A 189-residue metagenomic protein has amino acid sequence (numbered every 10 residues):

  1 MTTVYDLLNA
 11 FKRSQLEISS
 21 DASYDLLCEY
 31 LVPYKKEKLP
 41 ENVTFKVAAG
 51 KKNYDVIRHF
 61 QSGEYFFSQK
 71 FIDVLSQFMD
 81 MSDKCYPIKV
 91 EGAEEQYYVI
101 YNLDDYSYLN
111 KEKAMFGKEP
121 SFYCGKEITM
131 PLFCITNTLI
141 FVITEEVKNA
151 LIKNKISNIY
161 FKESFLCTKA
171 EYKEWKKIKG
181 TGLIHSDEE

Functional and structural regions predicted by a protein language model:
M1-Y24: Short, extreme N-terminal leader segments that mark the start of a protein/domain
F11-E17, F67, D73-V74, E95 (+3 more regions): Short, surface-exposed beta-strand/loop "edge" segments at domain boundaries and coil↔beta transitions
Q15-E17, E94-I100, A170-E174: Short, solvent-exposed polar/charged micro-motifs at secondary-structure junctions
D25, M81-P87, N158-K162: Short secondary-structure junctions
C28-G63: N-terminal low-complexity, intrinsically disordered segments
K38, Y86-F122: A mid-sequence interfacial segment
A49-Y101: Short, well-structured hydrophobic secondary-structure segments
S107, K111-E189: Acidic, proline/glycine-rich low-complexity IDRs
